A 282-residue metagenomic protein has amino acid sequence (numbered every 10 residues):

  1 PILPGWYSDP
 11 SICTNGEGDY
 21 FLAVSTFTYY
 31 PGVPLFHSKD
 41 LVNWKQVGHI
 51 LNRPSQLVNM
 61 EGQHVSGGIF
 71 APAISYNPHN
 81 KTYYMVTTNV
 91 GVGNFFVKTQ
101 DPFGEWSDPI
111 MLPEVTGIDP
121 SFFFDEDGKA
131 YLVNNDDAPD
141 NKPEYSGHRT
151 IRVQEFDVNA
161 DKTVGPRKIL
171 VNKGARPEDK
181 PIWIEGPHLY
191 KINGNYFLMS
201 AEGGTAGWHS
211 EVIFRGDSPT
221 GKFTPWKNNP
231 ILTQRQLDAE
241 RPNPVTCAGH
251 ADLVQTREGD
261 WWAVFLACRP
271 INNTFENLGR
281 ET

Functional and structural regions predicted by a protein language model:
P1-T282: Carbohydrate-active catalytic/glycan-binding domains of CAZyme proteins, especially the secreted or lumenal ectodomains
